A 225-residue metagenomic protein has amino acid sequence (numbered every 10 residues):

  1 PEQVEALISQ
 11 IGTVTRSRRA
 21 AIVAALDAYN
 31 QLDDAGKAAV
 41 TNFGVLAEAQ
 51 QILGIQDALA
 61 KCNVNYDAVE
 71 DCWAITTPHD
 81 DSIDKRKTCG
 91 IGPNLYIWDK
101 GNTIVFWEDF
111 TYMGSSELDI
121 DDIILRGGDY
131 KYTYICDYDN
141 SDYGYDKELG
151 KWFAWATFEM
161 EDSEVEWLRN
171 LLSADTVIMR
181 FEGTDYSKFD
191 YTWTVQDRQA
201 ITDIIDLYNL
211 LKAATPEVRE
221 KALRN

Functional and structural regions predicted by a protein language model:
P1-Q56: Beta-rich interaction/scaffold domains
Q51-N225: A generic "folded-domain core" signal
